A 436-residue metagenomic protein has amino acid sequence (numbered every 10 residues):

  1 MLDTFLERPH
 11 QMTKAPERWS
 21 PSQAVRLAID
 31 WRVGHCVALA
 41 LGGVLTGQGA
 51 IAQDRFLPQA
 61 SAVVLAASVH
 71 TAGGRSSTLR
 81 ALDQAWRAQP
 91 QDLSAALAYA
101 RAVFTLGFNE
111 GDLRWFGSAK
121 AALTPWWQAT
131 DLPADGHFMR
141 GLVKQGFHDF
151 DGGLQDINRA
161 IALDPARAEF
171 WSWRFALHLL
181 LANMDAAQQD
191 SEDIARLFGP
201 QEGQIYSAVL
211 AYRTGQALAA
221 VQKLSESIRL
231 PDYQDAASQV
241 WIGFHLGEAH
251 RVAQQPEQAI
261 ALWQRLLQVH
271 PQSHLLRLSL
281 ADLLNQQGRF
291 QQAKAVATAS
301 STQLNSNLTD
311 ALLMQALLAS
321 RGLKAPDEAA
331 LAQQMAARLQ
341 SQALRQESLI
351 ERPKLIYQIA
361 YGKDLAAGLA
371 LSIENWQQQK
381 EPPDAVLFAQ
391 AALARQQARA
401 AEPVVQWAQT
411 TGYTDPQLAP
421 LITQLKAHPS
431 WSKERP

Functional and structural regions predicted by a protein language model:
A50-D135, A427-W431: N-terminal leader/linker segments that initiate helical-solenoid repeat arrays
P90, D131, P165, F198-G199 (+5 more regions): Short coil turns that delineate tetratricopeptide repeat
A95, G136, F170, G203-Q204 (+6 more regions): TPR alpha-solenoid repeat register
A98, M139, W173, Y206-S207 (+5 more regions): Canonical tetratricopeptide repeat
L106, E110-L113, F147, L181 (+7 more regions): Structural motif corresponding to the intra-repeat A-B loop/turn of tetratricopeptide repeats
